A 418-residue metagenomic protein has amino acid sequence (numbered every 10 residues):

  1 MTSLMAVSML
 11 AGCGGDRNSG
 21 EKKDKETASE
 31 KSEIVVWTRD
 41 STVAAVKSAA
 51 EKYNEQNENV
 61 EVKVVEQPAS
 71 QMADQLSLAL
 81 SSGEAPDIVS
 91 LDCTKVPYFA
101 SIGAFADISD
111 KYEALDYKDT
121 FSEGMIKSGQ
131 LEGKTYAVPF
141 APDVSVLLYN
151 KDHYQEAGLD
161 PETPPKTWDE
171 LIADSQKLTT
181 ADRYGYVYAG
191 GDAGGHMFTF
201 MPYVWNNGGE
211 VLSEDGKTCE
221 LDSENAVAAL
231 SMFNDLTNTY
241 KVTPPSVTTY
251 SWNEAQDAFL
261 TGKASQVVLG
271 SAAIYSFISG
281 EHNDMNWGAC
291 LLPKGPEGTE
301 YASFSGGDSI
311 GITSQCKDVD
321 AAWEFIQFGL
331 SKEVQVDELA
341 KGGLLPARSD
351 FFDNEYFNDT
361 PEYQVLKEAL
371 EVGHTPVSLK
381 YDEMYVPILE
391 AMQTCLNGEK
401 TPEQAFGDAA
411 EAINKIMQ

Functional and structural regions predicted by a protein language model:
M1-V35, E55, D350, Q404-G407 (+1 more regions): Short, low-complexity disordered leader/linker segments with a strong preference for bacterial N-terminal type II
E51, E55-Q56, K63, A157 (+7 more regions): Extracytoplasmic/periplasmic substrate-recognition and gating elements
K52-G124, S128, D152, E156-G158 (+3 more regions): Extracytoplasmic "Venus flytrap"/periplasmic binding protein-like
D92-V146, I172-S175, T180, H196-T199 (+3 more regions): Hinge/lid segment of periplasmic solute-binding proteins
A106-F121, P164, G190-G191, G209-A228 (+4 more regions): Short, solvent-exposed loop/beta-turn-alpha elements that line the ligand-binding surface or hinge of extracytoplasmic
Q155-E156, P161, N238-K241, V336 (+1 more regions): Conserved C-terminal helix/tail region of periplasmic/extracytoplasmic solute-binding proteins
A173-T179, G216-V247, L292: Glycine-centered hinge/linker elements that transmit conformational signals in sensory and ligand-binding systems
W287-L291, L339-P387, T394: Long, aromatic- and glycine/proline-rich binding clefts that accommodate carbohydrate-like moieties
